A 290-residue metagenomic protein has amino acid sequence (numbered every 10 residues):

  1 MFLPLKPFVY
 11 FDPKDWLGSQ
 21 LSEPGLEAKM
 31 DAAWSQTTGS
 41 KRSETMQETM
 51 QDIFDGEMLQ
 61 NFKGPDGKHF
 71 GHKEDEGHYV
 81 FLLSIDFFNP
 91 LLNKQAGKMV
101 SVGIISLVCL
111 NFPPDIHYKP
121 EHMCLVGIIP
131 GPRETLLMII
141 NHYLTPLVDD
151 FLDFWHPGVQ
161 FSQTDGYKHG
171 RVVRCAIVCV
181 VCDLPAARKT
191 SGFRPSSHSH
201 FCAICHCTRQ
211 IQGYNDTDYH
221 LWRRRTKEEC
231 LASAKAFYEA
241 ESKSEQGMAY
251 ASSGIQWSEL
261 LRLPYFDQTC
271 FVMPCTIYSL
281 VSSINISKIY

Functional and structural regions predicted by a protein language model:
M1-Q51, D55, L152, H156-Y290: Domain-level detector for long, ordered catalytic/regulatory cores in large eukaryotic signaling and trafficking
K6, L125-M138, A187: Short interface patches used for recognition in eukaryotic signaling and trafficking proteins
G56-G71, D149, V180: A short, flexible low-complexity segment enriched in Lys/Arg and Gly/Pro that occurs in N-terminal basic tails
N61, G67, K73-R133: Acidic, metal-ligating active-site segments
D75, Y79, P130, E134-T145 (+1 more regions): Intrinsic disorder
K94-M99, P120-H122, M138-H142, T190-G192 (+2 more regions): Short coil/turn segments at secondary-structure boundaries
